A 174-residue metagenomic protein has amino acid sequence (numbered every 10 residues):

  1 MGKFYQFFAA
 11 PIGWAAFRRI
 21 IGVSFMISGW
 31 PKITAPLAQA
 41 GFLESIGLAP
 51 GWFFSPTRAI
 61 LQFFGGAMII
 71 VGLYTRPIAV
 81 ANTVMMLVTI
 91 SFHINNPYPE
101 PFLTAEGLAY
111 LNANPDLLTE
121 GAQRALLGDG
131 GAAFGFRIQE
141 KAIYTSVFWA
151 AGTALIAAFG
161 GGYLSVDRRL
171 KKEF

Functional and structural regions predicted by a protein language model:
M1-T34, A38, W52-I60, F64 (+1 more regions): Extended, low-polarity transmembrane helix blocks
A40-G51: Perimembrane loop-to-helix junctions flanking transmembrane segments
